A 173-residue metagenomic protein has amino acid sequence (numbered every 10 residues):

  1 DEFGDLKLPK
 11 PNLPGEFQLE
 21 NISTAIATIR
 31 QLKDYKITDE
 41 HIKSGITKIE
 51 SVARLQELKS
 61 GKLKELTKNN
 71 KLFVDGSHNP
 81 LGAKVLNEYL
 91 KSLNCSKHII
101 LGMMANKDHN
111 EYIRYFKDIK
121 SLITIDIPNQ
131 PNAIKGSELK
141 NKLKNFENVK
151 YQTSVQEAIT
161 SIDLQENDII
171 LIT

Functional and structural regions predicted by a protein language model:
F3-S121: Nucleotide phosphate-binding/pyrophosphate-handling subdomain across enzymes that bind or process nucleotide phosphates
K68-V74, P80, I113-D168: C-terminal helical cap/extension that packs against the catalytic core of soluble nucleotide-cofactor enzymes
I169-T173: Canonical bilayer-spanning transmembrane alpha-helix
